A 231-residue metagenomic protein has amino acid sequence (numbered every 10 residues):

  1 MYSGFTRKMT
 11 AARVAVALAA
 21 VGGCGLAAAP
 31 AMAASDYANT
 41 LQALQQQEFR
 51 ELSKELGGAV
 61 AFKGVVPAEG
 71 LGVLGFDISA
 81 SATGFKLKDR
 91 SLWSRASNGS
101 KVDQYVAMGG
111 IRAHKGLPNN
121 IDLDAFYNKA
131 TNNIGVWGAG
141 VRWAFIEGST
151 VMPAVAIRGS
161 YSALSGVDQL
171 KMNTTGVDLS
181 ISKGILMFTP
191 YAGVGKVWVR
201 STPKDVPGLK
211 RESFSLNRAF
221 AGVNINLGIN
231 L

Functional and structural regions predicted by a protein language model:
M1-S53: Cleavable N-terminal export/targeting peptides
A33-G148: Transmembrane beta-barrel domains of Gram-negative outer membranes and organellar outer membranes
F76-A80, L123, A139, P153-G159 (+2 more regions): Transmembrane beta-strands of outer-membrane beta-barrel proteins
A82-K86, Y127-T131, W143-F145, G159-S165 (+2 more regions): Transmembrane beta-strands of outer-membrane beta-barrel pores
S91-G99, Y191-L231: Outer membrane beta-barrel transmembrane domains
K101-Y105, K129-N133, D168-N173, L209-S215: Replace "Gram-negative outer membrane beta-barrel proteins" with "bacterial and organellar outer membrane beta-barrel
I111-A113, A139-V141, V177-L179, A221-V223 (+1 more regions): Membrane-embedded beta-strands of outer-membrane beta-barrel proteins, especially the hydrophobic/small aromatic
P118-N120, I146-M152, S182-F188, N226-N230: Outer-membrane beta-barrel channels and translocator barrels
